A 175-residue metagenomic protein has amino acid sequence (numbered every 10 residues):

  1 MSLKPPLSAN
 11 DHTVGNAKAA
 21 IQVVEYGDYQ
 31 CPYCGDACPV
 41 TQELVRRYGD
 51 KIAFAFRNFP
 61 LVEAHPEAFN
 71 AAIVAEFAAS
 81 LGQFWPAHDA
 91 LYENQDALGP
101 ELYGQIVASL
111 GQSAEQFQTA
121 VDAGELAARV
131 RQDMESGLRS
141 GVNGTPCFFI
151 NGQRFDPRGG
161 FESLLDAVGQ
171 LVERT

Functional and structural regions predicted by a protein language model:
M1-P5, T175: N-terminal targeting signals for export/organelle localization
S2-L3, R57, N143: Compositionally biased, intrinsically disordered/low-complexity regions enriched for serine, proline and threonine
K4-I21: A short beta-strand-turn-helix
L7-A9, P60-L61, V130-Q132, L138: Short secondary-structure boundary micro-motifs
N16, E63-E67, D96, T119 (+2 more regions): Alpha-helix initiation/capping motif
A19-E25, Y29-S113, G169, R174-T175: Structural alpha/beta surface segment adjacent to cysteine/selenocysteine redox centers across thiol/disulfide enzymes
Y26-G27, Y33-V45, Q105-T175: C-terminal cap of thioredoxin/glutaredoxin-like
